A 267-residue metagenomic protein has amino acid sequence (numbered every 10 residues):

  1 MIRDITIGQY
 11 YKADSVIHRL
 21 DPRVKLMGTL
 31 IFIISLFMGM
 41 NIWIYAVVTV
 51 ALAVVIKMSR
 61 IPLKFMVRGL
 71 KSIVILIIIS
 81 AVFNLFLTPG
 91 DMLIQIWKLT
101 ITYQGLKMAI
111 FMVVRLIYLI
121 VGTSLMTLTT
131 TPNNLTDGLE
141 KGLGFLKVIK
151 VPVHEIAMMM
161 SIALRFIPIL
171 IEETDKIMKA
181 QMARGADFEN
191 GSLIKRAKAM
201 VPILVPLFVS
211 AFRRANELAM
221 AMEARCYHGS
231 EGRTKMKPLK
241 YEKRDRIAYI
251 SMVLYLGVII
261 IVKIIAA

Functional and structural regions predicted by a protein language model:
M1-I44, V48-K57, G144, V148-V151 (+3 more regions): Transmembrane alpha-helix interface motif
D14, F37, R60-F65, I96 (+4 more regions): Membrane-helix interfacial "entry" motifs
K25, K64-V74, A248: Alpha-helical transmembrane segments and their helix-start/interface "positive-inside/aromatic belt" motifs in integral
N41, Y45, R60-K64, T88-I96 (+2 more regions): Transmembrane helix-loop junctions in multipass membrane proteins, especially transporters and channels
A51-I61, L76-I79: Alpha-helical transmembrane segments and their membrane-interface exit regions
L63, V67, K71, K107-F111 (+1 more regions): Alpha-helical membrane-interface segments at transmembrane helix boundaries
G69-I77, V113, I117-I120, L207 (+3 more regions): Loop-to-transmembrane-helix entry motif
I73-A186, L193: Juxtamembrane/interface alpha-helical elements of multi-pass membrane proteins
